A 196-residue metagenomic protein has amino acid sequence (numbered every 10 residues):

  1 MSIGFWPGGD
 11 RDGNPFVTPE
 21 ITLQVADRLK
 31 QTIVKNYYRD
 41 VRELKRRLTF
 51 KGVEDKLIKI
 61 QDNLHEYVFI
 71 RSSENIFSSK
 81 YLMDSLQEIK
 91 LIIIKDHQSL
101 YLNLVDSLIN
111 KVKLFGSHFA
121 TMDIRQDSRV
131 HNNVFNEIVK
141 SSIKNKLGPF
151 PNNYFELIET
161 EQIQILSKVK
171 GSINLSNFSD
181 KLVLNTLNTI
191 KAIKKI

Functional and structural regions predicted by a protein language model:
M1-I3, K90: Extended, Lys/Arg-enriched charged tracts that mediate electrostatic binding to polyanionic substrates
I3-F5, D10, P19: Polyanionic (Asp/Glu-rich) segments that form extended negatively charged tracts
G9-D12, F115: Single, functionally critical "micro-switch" positions that shape active/binding sites and transmembrane helices
P19-E43: Extended active-site and interfacial segments that coordinate phosphate-rich ligands in large catalytic machineries
Y38, L44-I196: Extended, charge-enriched "interface" segments that sit outside catalytic cores
